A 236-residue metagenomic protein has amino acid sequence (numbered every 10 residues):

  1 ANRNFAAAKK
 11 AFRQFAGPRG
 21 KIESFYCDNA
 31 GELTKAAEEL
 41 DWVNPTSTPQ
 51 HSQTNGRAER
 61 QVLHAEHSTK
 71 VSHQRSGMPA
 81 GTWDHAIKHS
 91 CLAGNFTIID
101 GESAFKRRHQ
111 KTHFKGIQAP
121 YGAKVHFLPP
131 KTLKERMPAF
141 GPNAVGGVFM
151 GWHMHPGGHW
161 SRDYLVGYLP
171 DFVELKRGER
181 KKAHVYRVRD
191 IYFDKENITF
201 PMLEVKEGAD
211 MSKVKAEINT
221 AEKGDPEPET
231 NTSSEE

Functional and structural regions predicted by a protein language model:
A1-N2, A16, N29-G31, T46-Q50 (+4 more regions): Residues that form ligand- and interface-recognition hot spots within folded domains
A1-S24, N29-A30, F172, G178-T199: Active-site beta-loop-alpha junctions of metal-dependent nucleic acid enzymes, especially the RNase H-like/DDE
K10-R13, A30, T112, K131-M137 (+1 more regions): Eukaryotic intrinsically disordered and solvent-exposed regulatory patches
K21-E23, L40-W42, I117-K124, A144-V148 (+2 more regions): Core residues of folded domains in eukaryotic genome-function proteins
C27-N29, L33-L40, N44-K70, A80-L92: RNase H-like two-metal-ion nuclease catalytic core shared by retroviral integrases and related mobile-element nucleases
T34, N44, H89-A93, G147-W152 (+1 more regions): Conserved, well-structured core segments
Q74-P142, G158-P170: Charged, gly/pro-enriched flexible loop segments at helix/strand junctions
G158-E236: Conserved catalytic-core surface of thiol
